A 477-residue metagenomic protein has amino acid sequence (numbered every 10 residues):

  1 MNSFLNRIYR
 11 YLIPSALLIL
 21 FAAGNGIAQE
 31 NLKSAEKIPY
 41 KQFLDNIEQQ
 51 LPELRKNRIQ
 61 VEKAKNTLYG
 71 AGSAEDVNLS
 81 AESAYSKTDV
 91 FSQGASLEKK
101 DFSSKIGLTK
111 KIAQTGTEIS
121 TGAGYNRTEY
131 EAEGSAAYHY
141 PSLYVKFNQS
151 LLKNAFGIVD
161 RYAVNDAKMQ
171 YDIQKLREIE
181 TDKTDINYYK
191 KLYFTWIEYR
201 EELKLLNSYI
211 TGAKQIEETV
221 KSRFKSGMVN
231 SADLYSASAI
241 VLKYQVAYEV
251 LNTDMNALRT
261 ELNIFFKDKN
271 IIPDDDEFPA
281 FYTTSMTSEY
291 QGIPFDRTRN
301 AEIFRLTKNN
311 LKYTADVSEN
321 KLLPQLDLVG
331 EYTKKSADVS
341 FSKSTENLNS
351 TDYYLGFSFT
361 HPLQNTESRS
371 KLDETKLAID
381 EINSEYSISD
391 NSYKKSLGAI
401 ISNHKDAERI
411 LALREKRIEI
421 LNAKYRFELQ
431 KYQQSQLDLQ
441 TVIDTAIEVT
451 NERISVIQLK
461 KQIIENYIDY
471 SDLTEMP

Functional and structural regions predicted by a protein language model:
N2-S3, R7-R10, E30, N165-M169 (+5 more regions): Periplasmic alpha-helical coiled-coil/stalk elements that build and connect Gram-negative outer-membrane
I13-A22: Bacterial N-terminal signal peptides
A28-F102, K153, V159-Y162, D166-K168 (+8 more regions): Bacterial Sec-pathway N-terminal export signals of envelope proteins
N31-S34, S83-Q149, P279-T283, D316 (+1 more regions): Small/polar, glycine/serine/threonine/aspartate-rich low-complexity segments that form flexible
L54-A71, T181-L206, I240, L258 (+3 more regions): Amphipathic alpha-helical coiled-coil segments
R55-I59, G72, A113-Y138, L152-R177 (+6 more regions): Sec/SRP-type N-terminal targeting helices
A71-G72, N78, L262, T314-E319 (+1 more regions): Coiled-coil termination/hinge junctions
L251, R299, I382, L459: Metallo-beta-lactamase
